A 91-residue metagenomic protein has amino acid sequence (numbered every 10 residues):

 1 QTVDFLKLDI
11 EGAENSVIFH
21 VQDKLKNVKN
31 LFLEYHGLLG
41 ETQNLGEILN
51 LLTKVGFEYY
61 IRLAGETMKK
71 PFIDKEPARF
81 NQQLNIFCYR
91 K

Functional and structural regions predicted by a protein language model:
Q1-K91: Conserved acidic-Pro-Pro-aromatic motif
